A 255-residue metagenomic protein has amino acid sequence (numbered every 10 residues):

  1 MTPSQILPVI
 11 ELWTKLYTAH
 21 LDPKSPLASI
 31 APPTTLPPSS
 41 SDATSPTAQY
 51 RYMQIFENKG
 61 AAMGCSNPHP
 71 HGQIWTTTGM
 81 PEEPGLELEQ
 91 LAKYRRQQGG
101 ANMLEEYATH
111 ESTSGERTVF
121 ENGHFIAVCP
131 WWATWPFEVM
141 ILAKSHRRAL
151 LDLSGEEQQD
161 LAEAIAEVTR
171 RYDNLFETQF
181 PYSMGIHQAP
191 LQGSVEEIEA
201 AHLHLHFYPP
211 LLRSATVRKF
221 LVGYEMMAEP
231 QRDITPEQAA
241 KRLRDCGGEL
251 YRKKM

Functional and structural regions predicted by a protein language model:
M1-M255: HIT superfamily nucleotide-processing domains
